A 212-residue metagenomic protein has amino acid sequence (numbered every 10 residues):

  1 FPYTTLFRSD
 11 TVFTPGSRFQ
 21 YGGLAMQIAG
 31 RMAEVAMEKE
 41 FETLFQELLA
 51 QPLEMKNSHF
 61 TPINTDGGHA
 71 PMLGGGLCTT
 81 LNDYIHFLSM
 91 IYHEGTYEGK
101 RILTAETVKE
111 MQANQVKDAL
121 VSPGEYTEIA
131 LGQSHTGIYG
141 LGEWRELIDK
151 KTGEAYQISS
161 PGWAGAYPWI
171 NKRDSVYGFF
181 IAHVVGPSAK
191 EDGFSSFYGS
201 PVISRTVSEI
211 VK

Functional and structural regions predicted by a protein language model:
T4-L81, I85: Catalytic-site signature segments of enzymes, centered on catalytic residues
R31, V35, E47, H86-M90 (+3 more regions): Residue-level signal for well-ordered alpha-helical scaffold segments within enzymatic catalytic domains
A50-E54, V108, Q112-V116: Acidic helix/loop microenvironments that form the catalytic cleft of cell-wall polysaccharide enzymes
N57-N82, A113-F179: Active-site Gly/Thr loop motif
M90-E94, N114: Generic structural signal for alpha-helix termini and adjacent loop/cap motifs
E98-L103: Surface-exposed patches in mature extracellular/periplasmic domains of secreted proteins
L120-G124, I148, P187-K212: Short, gly/Ser/Thr-rich active-site loops of penicillin-recognizing serine hydrolases
F180-P187: C-terminal soluble interaction/assembly domains
